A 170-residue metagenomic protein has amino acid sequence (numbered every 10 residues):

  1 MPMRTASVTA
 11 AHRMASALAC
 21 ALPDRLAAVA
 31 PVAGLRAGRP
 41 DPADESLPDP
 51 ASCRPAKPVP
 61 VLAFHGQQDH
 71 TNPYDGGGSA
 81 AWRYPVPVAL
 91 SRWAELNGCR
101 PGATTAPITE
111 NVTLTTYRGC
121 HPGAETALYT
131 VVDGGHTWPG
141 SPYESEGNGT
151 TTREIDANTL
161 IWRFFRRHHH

Functional and structural regions predicted by a protein language model:
M1-R13, C20-L26, C99-G102: Gly/Ser-rich "nucleophile elbow"/oxyanion-hole loop immediately N-terminal to the catalytic nucleophile in hydrolases
M1-T5, S16, L26, P107 (+2 more regions): Extracytoplasmic low-complexity repetitive segments enriched in small/polar residues
S7-A10, A81-P85, G149-R153, A157: Extracytoplasmic/periplasmic, Sec-exported soluble proteins
A10-H12, A19-C20, A33-G34, F64-Q68 (+2 more regions): Cell-envelope and extracellular/periplasmic
R13-A17, A21-D24, Y84-R92, V112 (+2 more regions): Extracytoplasmic/secreted proteins, especially bacterial periplasmic and envelope-associated proteins
A27-V112, Y117-P122: The feature captures the conserved acid-bearing segment of alpha/beta-hydrolase catalytic domains
V59, A94-H170: Alpha/beta-hydrolase-fold serine-hydrolase catalytic core, especially in secreted/extracellular enzymes
